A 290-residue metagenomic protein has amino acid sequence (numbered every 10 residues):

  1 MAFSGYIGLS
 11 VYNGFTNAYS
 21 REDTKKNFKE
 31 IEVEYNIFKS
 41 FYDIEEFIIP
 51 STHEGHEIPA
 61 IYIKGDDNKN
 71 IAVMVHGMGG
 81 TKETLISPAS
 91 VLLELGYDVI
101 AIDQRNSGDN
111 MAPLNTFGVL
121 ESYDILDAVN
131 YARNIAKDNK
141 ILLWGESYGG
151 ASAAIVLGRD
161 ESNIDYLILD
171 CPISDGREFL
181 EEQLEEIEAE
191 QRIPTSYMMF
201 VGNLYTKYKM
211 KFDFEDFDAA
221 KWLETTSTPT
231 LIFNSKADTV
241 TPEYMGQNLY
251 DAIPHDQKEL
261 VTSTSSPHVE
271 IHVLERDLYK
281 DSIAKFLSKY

Functional and structural regions predicted by a protein language model:
M1-P50, I61: An N-terminal hydrophobic leader/cap segment in hydrolases
M78-V91, Q104: The serine-hydrolase catalytic nucleophile loop
V91-M111: Conserved alpha/beta-hydrolase
N115-A136: Alpha/beta-hydrolase active-site loop
I155-F212: Hydrolase active-site cap/lid region
T225-T226, I232-N234, D238: Short beta-strand/loop motif that positions the catalytic acidic residue of the alpha/beta-hydrolase fold
T239-M245: Conserved alpha/beta-hydrolase "acid-adjacent" motif
S266-R276: Catalytic histidine-centered segment of alpha/beta-hydrolase-like enzymes
